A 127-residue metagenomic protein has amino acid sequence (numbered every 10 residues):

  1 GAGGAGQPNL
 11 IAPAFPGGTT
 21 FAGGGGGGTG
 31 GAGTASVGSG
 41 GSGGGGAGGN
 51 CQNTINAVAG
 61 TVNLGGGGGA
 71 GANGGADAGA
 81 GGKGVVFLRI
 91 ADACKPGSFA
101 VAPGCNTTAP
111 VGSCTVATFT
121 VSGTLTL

Functional and structural regions predicted by a protein language model:
G1-L127: Low-complexity, glycine/proline-biased repetitive segments and flexible coils/loops
